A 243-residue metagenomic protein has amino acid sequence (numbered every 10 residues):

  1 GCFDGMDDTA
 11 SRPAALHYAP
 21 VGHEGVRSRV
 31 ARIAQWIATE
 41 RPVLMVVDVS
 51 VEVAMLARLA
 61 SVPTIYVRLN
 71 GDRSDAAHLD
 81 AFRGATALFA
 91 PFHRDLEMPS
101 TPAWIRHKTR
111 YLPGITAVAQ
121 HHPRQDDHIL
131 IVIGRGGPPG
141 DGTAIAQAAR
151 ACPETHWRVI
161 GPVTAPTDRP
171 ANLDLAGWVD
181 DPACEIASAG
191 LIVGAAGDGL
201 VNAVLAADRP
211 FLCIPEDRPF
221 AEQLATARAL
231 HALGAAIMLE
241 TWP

Functional and structural regions predicted by a protein language model:
G1-V26, E240: Conserved nucleotide-sugar phosphate-binding/catalytic loop shared by glycosyltransferases and other
A19-P42: An amphipathic, basic-hydrophobic alpha-helix
L44-V49, P182-A225: A donor-sugar binding/catalytic signature common to diverse glycosyltransferases and related nucleotide-sugar
M45-L59: An aromatic- and histidine-rich active-site surface loop
V49-E52, H93-E97, V159-T167: Short, polar loop motifs at secondary-structure junctions
A60-A119: Active-site-proximal region of nucleotide-activated glycan assembly enzymes, centered on histidine/acidic-rich loops
P123-L191, A227, T241-W242: Donor-nucleotide binding loops and adjacent catalytic segments primarily of GT-B fold Leloir glycosyltransferases
P219-P243: Change "using UDP/GDP/dTDP sugars" to "using nucleotide sugars
